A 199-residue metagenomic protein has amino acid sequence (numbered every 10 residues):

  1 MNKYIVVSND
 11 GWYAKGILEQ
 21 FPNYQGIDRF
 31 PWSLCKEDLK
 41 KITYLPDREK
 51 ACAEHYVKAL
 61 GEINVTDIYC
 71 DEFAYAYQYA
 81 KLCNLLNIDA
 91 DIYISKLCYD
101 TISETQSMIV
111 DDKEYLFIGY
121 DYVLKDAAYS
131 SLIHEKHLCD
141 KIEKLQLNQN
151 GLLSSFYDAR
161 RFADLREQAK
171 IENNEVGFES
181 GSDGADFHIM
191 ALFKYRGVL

Functional and structural regions predicted by a protein language model:
M1-V65, S95-K96, D100-N148, V176-G184: Short aromatic-glycine-(Arg/Gly/Cys) micro-motifs in beta-strand/loop hairpins
K50-Q106, N148-N150, D158-L199: Short, mixed-charge low-complexity intrinsically disordered segments
